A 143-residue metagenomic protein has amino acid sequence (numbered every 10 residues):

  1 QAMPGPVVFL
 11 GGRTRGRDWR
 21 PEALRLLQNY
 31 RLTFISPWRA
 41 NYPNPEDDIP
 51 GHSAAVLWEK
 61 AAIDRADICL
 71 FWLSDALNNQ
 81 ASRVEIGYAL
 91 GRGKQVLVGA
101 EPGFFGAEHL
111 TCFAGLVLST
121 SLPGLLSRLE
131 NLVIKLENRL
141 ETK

Functional and structural regions predicted by a protein language model:
Q1-K143: Conserved catalytic or regulatory cores that recognize and/or transform ribose-phosphate-containing ligands
